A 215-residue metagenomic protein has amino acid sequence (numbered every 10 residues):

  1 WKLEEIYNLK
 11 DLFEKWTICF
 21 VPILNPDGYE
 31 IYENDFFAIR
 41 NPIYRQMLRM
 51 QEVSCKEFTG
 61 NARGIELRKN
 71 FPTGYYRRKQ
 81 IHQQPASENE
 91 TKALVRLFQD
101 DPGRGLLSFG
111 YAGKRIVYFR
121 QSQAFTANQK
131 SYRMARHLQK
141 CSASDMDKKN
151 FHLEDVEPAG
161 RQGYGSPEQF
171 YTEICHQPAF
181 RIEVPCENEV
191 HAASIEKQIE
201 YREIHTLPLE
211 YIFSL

Functional and structural regions predicted by a protein language model:
W1-A127: Active-site/substrate-binding loop(s) of hydrolase catalytic cores
F71-L215: C-terminal accessory segments enriched in acidic
